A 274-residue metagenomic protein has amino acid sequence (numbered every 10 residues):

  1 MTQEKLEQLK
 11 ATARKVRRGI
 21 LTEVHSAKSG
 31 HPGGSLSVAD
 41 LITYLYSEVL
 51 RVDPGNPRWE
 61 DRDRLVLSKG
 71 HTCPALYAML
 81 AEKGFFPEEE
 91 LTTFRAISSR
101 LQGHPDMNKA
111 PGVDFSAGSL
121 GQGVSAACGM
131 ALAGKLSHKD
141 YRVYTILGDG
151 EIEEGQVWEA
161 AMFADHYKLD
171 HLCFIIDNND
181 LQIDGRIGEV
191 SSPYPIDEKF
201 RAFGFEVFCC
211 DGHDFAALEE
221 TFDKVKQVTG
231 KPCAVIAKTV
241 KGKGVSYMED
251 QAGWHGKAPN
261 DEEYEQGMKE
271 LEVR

Functional and structural regions predicted by a protein language model:
M1-V16: N-terminal hydrophobic or amphipathic helices/low-complexity stretches enriched in small/hydrophobic/Pro/Gly
A11, K15, G33-D40, H71-P74 (+9 more regions): Conserved active-site and cofactor/substrate-binding residues in soluble primary-metabolism enzymes
T12-S29, D177-N179: N-terminal capping segment at the start of a domain
I20-V24, S35-H166: Cofactor-binding active-site loop characterized by glycine-rich and histidine/acidic residues
H71-T72, L76, N179-D180, D214 (+1 more regions): Glycine-rich beta-alpha junction loops
Y77-A78, D106, Q156-W158, D184-G188 (+2 more regions): Short acidic, glycine/serine/threonine-rich loops at helix termini
G112, S116-S119, V124-Q227: Thiamine diphosphate
F205, F215-R274: Glycine/aspartate-rich loop-and-adjacent alpha/beta segment that forms the canonical ThDP
